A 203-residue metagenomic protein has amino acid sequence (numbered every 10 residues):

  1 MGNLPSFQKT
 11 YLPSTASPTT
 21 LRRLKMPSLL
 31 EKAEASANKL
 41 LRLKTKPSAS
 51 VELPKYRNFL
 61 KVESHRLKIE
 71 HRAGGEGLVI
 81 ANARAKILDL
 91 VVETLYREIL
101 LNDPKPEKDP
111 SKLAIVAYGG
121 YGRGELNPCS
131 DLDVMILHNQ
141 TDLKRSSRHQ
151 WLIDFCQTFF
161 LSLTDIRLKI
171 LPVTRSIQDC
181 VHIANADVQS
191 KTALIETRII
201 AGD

Functional and structural regions predicted by a protein language model:
G2-D203: A nucleotide- and high-energy phosphate-metabolite-utilizing enzyme signature
